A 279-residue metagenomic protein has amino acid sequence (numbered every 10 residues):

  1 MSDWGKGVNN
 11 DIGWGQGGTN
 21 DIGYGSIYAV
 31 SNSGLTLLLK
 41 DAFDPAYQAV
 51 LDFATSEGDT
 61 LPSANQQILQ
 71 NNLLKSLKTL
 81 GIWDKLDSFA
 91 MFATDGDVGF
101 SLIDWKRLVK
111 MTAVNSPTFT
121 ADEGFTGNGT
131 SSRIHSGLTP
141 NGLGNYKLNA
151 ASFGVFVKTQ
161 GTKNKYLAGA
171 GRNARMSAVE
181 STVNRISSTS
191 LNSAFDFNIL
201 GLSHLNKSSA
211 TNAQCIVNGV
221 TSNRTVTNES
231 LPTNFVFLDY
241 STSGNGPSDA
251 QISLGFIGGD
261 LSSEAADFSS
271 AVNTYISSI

Functional and structural regions predicted by a protein language model:
M1-I279: Polar, enzyme-active/binding microenvironments
